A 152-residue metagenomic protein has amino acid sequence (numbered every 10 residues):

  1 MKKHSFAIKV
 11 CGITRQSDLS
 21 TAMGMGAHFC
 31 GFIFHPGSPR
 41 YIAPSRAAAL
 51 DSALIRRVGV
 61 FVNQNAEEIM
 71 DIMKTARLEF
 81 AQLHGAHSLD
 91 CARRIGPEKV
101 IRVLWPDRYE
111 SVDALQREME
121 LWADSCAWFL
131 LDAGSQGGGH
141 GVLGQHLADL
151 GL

Functional and structural regions predicted by a protein language model:
M1-L152: Conserved N-terminal beta1-alpha1 strand-loop-helix module at the mouth
